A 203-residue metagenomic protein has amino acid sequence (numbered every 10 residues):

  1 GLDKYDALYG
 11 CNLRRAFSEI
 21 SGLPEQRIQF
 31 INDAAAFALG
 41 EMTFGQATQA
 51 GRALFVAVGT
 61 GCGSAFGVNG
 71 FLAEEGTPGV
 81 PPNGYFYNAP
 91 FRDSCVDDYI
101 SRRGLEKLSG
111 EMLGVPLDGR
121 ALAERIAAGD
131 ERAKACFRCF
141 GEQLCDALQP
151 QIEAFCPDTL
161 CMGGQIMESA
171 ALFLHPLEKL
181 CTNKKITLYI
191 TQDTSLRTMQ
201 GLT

Functional and structural regions predicted by a protein language model:
G1-C11, T159, G163-I166: Short beta-strand-loop/turn "lid" adjacent to the catalytic site in phosphate-handling enzymes
F17-Q26, M42-L54, L72, Y85-T203: ATP-binding/phosphotransfer module of carbohydrate and carboxylate kinases, centering on a glycine-rich
F30-A34, Q192: Short loop/edge segments at beta-strand edges and connector loops that shape dinucleotide/nucleotide cofactor-binding
A38: Acidic/histidine-rich catalytic cores of soluble enzymes
A53-A57, G63: Short glycine-aspartate micro-motif
C62-V68: Short beta-strand scaffold segments in enzyme catalytic cores
V80-P82: A short acidic/small-residue loop/turn micro-motif
